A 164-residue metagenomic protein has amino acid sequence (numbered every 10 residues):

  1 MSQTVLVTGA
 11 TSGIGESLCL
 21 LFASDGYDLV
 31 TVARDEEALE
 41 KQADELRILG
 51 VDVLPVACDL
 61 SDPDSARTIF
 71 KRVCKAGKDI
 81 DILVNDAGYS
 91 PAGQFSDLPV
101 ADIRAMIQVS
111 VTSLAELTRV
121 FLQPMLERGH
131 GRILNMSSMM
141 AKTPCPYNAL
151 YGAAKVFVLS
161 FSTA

Functional and structural regions predicted by a protein language model:
T11-S12: Conserved glycine-rich cofactor-binding loop
D25-K41: Conserved glycine-rich Rossmann-like NAD(P)H-binding loop of the short-chain dehydrogenase/reductase
E36-E37, A57-T68, V100: The beta1-alpha1 cofactor-binding region of Rossmann-like NAD(H)/NADP(H)-dependent oxidoreductases
Q94-F95, P99-A105: Substrate-binding pocket helix/loop in short-chain dehydrogenase/reductase
S96, C145-A149: Active-site loop immediately N-terminal to the catalytic Tyr-X3-Lys motif of short-chain dehydrogenase/reductase
T118, A154: Active-site helix of classical SDR
S138: Residue(s) in the substrate-gating loop at a strand-loop-helix junction that position the organic substrate next
